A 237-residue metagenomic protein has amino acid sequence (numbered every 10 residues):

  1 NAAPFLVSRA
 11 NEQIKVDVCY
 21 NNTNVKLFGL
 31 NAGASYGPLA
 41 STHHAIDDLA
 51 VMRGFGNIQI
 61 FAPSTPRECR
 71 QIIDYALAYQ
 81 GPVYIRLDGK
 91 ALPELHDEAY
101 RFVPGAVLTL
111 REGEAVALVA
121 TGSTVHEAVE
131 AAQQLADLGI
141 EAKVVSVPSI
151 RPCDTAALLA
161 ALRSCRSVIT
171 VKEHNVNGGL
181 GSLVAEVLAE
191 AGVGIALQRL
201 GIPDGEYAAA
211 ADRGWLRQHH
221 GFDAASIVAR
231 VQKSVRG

Functional and structural regions predicted by a protein language model:
N1-E112, V116-A117, H126: Conserved thiamine diphosphate
Y36-G37, R86-G237: Thiamine diphosphate
